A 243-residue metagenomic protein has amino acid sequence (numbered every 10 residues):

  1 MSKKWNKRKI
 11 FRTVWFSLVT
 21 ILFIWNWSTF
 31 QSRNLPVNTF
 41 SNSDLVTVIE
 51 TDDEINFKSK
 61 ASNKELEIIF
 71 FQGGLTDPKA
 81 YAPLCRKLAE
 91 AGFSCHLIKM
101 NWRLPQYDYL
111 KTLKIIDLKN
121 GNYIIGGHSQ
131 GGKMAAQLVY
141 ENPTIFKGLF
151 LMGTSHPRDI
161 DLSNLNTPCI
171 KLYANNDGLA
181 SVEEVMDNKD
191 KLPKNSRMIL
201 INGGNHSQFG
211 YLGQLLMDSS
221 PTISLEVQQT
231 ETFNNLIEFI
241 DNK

Functional and structural regions predicted by a protein language model:
M1-T47: N-terminal membrane-anchoring alpha-helices
E65-G73: Short beta-strand element of the alpha/beta-hydrolase
Q72-T76, N176: Active-site glycine-rich loops that stabilize anionic/oxyanionic intermediates across multiple enzyme folds
C85-Q106: Conserved alpha/beta-hydrolase
G126-A135: Gly/Ala-rich beta-loop-alpha elbow adjacent to hydrolase catalytic centers
L165, K171-Y173: Short beta-strand/loop motif that positions the catalytic acidic residue of the alpha/beta-hydrolase fold
Y173-V227: Active-site-adjacent alpha-helix of alpha/beta-hydrolase-fold enzymes
